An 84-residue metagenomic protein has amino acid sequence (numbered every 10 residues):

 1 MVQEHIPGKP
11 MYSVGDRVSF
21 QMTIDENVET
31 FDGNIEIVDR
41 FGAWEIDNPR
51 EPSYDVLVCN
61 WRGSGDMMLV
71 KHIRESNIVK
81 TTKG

Functional and structural regions predicted by a protein language model:
M1-E26: Mixed-charge, Lys/Arg-rich low-complexity intrinsically disordered regions
Q3, V28, I37, V56-N60 (+1 more regions): N-terminal start and proteolytic maturation junction detector
G15, V28, E51-S53: A general secondary-structure signal for short beta-strands and their flanking turns/coil in non-transmembrane regions
I24, F31, T82-K83: N-terminal compositionally biased, intrinsically disordered segments and leader/signal-like regions
N27-W44: Short beta-strand-centered aromatic/proline hotspots
G42-Y54: Short, solvent-exposed secondary-structure boundary/capping segments
E51-G84: Intrinsically disordered, low-complexity, charged/polar segments
